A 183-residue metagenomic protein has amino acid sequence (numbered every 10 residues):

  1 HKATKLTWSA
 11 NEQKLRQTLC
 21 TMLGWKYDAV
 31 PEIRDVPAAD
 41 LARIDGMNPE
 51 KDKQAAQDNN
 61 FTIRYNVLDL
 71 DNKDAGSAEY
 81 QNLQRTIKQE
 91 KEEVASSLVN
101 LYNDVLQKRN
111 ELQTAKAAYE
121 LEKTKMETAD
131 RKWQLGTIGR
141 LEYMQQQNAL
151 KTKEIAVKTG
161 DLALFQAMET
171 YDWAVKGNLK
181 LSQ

Functional and structural regions predicted by a protein language model:
H1-T7, N110-T159, D172-W173, L179: Charged, solvent-exposed structural "stalk/scaffold" segments of large extracytoplasmic/peripheral assemblies
K5, E12-L15, L19, L23-K26 (+11 more regions): Leucine-rich amphipathic alpha-helices with coiled-coil/heptad-repeat character
S9-D52, M168-Q183: Short, solvent-exposed, mixed-charge loop/turn linkers that connect secondary-structure elements
L15, N66, L70-K73, L83 (+7 more regions): Non-transmembrane amphipathic alpha-helical segments
D40-K91, S97, L101, G139: Small/polar-residue-enriched beta-strand and adjacent coil segments characteristic of outer-membrane beta-barrel
